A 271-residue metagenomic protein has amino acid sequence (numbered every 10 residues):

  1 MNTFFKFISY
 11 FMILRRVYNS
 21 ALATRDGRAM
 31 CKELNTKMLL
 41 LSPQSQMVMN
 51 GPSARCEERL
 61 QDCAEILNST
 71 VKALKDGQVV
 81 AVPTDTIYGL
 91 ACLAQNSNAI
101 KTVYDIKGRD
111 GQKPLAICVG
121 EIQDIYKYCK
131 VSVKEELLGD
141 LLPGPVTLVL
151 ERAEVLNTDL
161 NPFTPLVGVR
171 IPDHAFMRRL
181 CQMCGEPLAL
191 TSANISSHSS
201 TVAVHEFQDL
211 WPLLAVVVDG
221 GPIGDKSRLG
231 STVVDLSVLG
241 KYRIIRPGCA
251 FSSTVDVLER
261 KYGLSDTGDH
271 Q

Functional and structural regions predicted by a protein language model:
N2-Q271: Active-site-adjacent structural elements in enzyme catalytic cores
